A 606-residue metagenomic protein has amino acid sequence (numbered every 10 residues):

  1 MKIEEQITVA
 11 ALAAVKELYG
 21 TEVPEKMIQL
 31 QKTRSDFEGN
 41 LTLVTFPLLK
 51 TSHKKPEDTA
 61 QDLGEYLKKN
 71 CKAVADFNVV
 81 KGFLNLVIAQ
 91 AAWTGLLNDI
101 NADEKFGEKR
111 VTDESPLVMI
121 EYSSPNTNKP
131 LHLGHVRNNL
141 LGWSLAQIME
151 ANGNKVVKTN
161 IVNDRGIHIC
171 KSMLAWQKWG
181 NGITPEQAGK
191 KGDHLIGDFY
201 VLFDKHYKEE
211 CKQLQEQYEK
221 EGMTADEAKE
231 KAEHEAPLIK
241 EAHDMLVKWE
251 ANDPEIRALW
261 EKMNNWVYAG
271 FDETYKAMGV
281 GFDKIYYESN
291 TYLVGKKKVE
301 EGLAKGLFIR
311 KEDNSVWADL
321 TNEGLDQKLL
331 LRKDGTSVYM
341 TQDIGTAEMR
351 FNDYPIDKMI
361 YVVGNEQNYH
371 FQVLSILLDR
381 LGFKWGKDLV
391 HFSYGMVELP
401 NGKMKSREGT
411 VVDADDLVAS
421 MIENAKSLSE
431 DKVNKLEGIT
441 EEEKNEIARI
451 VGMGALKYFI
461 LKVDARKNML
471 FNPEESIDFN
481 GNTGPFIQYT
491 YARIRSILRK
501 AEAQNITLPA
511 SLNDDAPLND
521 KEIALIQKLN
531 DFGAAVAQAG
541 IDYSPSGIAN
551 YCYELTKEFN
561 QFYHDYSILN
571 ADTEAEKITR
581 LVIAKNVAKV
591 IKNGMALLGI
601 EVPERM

Functional and structural regions predicted by a protein language model:
M1-T94, T112-M606: Non-catalytic interaction-recognition regions
A92-K109: Secondary-structure boundary elements
